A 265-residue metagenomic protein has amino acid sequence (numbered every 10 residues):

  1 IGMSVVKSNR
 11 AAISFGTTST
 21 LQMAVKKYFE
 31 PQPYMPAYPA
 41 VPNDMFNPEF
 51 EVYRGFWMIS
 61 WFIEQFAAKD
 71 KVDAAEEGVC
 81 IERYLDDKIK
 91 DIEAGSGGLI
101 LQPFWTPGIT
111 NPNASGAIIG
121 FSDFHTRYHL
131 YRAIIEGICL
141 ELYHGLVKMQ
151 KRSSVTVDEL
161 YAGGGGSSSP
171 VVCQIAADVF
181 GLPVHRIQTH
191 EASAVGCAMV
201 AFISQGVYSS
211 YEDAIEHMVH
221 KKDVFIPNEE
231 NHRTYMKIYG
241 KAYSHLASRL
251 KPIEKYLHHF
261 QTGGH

Functional and structural regions predicted by a protein language model:
I1-R10: Conserved phosphate-binding catalytic cores of ATP/NTP-utilizing and phosphoryl-transfer enzymes
R10-A12, L21: Acyl-thioester C-C bond-transforming condensing/cleaving domain
M23-H265: Glycine/Thr-rich phosphate-binding loops that ligate phosphate moieties of nucleotide and other phosphorylated ligands
